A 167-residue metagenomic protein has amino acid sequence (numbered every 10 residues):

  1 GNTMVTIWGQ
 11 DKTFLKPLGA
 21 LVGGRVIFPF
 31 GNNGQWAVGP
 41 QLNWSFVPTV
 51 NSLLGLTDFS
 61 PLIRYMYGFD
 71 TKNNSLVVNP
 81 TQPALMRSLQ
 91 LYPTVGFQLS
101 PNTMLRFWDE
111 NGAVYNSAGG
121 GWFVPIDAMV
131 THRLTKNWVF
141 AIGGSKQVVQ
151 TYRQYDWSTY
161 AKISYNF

Functional and structural regions predicted by a protein language model:
G1-Q41: Hydrophobic alpha-helical segments and helix pairs
G1-V5, G34-L42, L85-L91, A113 (+2 more regions): Residues that define the transmembrane beta-barrel architecture of outer-membrane proteins
G9-K12, W44-S52, V95-F97, H132 (+2 more regions): Residue-level signature of outer-membrane beta-barrel architecture
K12-V22, V50-F59, P101-L105, L134-I142: Repeated loop/turn-to-beta-strand initiation elements of outer-membrane beta-barrel proteins
T13-L15, F28-G34, V50, Y67-N73 (+4 more regions): Gram-negative outer-membrane beta-barrel proteins
V22-F28, L42, F59-Y67, F107-A113 (+2 more regions): Transmembrane beta-barrel strands of outer-membrane/channel proteins
L62-M104: A mid-sequence, solvent-exposed acidic-amphipathic segment
H132, Y155-F167: Outer-membrane beta-barrel "beta-signal"
